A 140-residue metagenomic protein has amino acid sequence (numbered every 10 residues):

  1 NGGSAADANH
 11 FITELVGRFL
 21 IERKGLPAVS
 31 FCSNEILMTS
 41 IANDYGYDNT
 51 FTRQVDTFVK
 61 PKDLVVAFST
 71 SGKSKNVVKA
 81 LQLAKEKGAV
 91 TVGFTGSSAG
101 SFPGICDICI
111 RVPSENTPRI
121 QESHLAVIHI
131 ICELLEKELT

Functional and structural regions predicted by a protein language model:
N1: Active-site donor-nucleotide binding/catalytic segment of nucleotide-sugar enzymes
S4, N9-T140: Glycine-rich phosphate-binding loops that contact phosphosugars or nucleotide phosphates
